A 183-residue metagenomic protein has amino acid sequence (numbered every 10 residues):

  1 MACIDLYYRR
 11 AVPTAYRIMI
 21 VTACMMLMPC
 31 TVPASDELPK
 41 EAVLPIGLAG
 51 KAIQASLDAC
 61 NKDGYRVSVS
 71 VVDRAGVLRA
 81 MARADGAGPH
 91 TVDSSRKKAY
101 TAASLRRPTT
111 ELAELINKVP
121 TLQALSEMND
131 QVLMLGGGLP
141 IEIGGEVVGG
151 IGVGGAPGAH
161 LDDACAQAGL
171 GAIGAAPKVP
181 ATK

Functional and structural regions predicted by a protein language model:
M1-A15: N-terminal secretory signal peptides that target proteins for export/translocation
A2, T31-A34: Short, low-complexity disordered leader/linker segments with a strong preference for bacterial N-terminal type II
R9-P13, V21, Q167: N-terminal compositionally biased or targeting/leader segments
A15-P29: Bacterial N-terminal signal peptides
P33-K183: Flexible, solvent-exposed loop/hinge segments and secondary-structure transition points
